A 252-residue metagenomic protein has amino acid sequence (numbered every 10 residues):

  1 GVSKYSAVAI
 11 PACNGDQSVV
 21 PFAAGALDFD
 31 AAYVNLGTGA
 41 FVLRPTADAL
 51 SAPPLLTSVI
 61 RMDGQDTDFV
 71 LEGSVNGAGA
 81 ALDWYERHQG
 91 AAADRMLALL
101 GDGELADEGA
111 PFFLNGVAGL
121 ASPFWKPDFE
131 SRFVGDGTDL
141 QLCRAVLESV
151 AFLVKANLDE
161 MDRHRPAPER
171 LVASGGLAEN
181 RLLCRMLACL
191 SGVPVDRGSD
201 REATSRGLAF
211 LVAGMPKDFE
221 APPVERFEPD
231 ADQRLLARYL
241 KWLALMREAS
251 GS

Functional and structural regions predicted by a protein language model:
V2-S174, E179-S252: Active-site core segments that coordinate phosphate-bearing ligands/cofactors across diverse enzyme families
